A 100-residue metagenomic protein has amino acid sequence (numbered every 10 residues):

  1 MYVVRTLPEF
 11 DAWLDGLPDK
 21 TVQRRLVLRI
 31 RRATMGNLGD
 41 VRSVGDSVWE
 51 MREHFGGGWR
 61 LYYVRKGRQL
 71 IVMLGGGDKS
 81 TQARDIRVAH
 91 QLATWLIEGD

Functional and structural regions predicted by a protein language model:
M1-G58, K66-I71, D78-D100: Basic, Lys/Arg-enriched alpha-helical interface segments
